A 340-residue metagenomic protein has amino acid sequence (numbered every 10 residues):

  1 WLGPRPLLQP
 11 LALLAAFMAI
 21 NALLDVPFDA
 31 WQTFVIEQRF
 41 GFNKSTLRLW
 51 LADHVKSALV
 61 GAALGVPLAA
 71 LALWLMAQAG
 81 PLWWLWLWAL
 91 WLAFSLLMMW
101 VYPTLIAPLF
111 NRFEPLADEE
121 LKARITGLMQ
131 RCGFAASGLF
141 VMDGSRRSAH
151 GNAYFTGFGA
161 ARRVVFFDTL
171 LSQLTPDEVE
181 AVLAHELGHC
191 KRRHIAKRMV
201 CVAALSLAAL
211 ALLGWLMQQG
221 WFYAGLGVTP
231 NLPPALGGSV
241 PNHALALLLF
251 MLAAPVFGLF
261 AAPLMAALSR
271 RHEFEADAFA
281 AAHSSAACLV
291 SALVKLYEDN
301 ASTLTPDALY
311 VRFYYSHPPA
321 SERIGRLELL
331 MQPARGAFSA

Functional and structural regions predicted by a protein language model:
W1-P241, P255-A340: Polar-ligand-bearing catalytic/cofactor-coordination segments of membrane-embedded or membrane-tethered inner-membrane
